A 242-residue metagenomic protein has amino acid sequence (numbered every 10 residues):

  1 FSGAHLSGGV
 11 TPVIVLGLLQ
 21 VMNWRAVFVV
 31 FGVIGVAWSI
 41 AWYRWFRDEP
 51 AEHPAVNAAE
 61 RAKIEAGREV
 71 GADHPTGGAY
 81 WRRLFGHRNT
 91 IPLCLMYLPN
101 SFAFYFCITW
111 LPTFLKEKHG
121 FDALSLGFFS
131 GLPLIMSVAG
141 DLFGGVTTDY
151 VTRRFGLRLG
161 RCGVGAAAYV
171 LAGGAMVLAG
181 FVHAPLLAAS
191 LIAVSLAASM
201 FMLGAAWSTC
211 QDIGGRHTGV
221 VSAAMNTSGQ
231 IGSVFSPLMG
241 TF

Functional and structural regions predicted by a protein language model:
F1-G8, N100, P133, S137 (+1 more regions): Structural signature of transmembrane alpha-helices in multi-pass secondary transporters
A4-H53: Helix-loop-helix hairpin linking two adjacent transmembrane segments in secondary transporters
S7-L19, W38, P112, G144 (+2 more regions): Small-residue (Gly/Pro/Ala) motifs that create kinks and tight helix-helix packing interfaces
Q20-V33, D122, R158-G163, T241-F242: A membrane-interface helix-boundary motif in multi-pass transporters
E49-C94, K118: Juxtamembrane intracellular "pre-TM" segments in multi-pass secondary transporters
L84-G145, S195-Q211, S233-P237: Extracytoplasmic gate region of multi-pass secondary transporters
D141, Q211-F242: A late C-terminal transmembrane helix in Major Facilitator Superfamily
R158-A206: C-terminal transmembrane helical hairpin of 12-TM major facilitator-type secondary transporters
